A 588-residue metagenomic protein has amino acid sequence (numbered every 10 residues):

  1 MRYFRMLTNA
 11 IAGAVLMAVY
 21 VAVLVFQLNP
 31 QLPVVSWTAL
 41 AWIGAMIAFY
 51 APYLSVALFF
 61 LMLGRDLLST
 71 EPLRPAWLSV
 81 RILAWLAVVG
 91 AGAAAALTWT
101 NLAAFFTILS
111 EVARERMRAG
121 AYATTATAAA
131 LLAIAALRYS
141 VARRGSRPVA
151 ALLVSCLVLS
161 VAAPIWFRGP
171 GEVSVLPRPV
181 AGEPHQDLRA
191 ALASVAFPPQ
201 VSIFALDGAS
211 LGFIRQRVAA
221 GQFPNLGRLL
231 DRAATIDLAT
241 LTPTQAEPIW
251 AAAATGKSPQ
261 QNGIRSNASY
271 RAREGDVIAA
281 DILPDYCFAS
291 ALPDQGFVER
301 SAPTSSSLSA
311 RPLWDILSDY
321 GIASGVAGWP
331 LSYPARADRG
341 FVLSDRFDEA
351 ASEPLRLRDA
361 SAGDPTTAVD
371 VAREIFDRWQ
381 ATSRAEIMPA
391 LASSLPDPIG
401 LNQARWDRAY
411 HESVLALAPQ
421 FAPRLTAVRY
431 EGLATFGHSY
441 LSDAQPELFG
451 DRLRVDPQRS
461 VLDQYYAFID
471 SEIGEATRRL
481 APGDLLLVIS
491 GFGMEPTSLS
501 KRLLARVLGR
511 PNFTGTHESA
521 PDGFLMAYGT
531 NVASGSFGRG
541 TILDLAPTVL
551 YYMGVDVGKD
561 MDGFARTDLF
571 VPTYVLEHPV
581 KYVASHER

Functional and structural regions predicted by a protein language model:
R2-V180, K257-R452: His/Asp/Glu-rich, glycine-adjacent segments that coordinate divalent cations and/or stabilize oxyanion chemistry on
A39-M46, G212-A268, A323-A327: Short, structured active-site-proximal loop/turn typified by the sulfatase FGly-forming signature C/S-X-P-X-R
G169-T235: Active-site-proximal N-terminal segment of extracellular/periplasmic enzymes that hydrolyze or transfer
L188-A190, L485-Y528, H578-V580: Histidine-centered active-site microenvironments of extracellular/periplasmic hydrolases and transferases
G227-R228, W314-Y320, G474, P482 (+2 more regions): Non-catalytic, well-ordered alpha-helical segments in soluble enzyme domains
T235-K257, A327-A337, R429-G432, F492-G493 (+1 more regions): Short, solvent-exposed turn/loop segments enriched in Gly/Ser/Thr/Pro and often Arg
E299-T304, G400-L401, R459-D463, N531-G540 (+1 more regions): Active-site rim elements
E495-S500, G540-D544, Y552-E587: Polar, surface-exposed loop/tail segments that function as active-site lids or cofactor/substrate-recognition elements
